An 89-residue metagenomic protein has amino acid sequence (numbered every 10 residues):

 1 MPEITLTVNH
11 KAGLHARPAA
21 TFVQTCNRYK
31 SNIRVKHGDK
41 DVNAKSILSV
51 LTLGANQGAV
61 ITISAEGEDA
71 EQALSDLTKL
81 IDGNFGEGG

Functional and structural regions predicted by a protein language model:
M1-T5, V60-T62: Intrinsic-disorder/low-complexity, polar/charged segments enriched in Ser/Thr/Lys/Arg/Asp/Glu/Gln
P2, N43, Q72-A73: Hydrophobic alpha-helical segments and their boundary regions
T7-L48, T52-G58: Compact, glycine-rich, soluble single-domain proteins
N56-G89: C-terminal structural segments of small proteins and small subunits
